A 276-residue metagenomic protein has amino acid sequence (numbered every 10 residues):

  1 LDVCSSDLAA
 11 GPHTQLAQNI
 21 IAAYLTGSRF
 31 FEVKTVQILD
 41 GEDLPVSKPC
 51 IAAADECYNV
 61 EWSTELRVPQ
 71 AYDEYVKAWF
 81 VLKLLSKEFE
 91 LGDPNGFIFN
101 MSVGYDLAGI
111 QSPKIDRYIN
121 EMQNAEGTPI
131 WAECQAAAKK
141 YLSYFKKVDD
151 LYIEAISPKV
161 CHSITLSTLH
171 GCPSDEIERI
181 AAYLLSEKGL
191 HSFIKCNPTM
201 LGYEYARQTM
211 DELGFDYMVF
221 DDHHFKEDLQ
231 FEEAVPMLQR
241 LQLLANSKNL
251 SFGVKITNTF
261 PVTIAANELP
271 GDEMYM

Functional and structural regions predicted by a protein language model:
D2-S5: Short, small-residue-biased leader/transition segments that mark boundaries at the very start of proteins
L8: Acidic/charged, solvent-exposed loop-and-adjacent secondary-structure segments enriched in E/D, K/R, S/T, and G/P
T14-Q15: Auxiliary alpha/beta "docking" domains used to position bulky ligands
I21-T26, P94-M276: Alpha/beta enzyme core
G27-D40, C196-P198: Glycine-rich phosphate-binding active-site loops on the catalytic face of alpha/beta enzymes
D43-S112: A gly/proline- and charged-residue-enriched helix-loop-helix capping module
